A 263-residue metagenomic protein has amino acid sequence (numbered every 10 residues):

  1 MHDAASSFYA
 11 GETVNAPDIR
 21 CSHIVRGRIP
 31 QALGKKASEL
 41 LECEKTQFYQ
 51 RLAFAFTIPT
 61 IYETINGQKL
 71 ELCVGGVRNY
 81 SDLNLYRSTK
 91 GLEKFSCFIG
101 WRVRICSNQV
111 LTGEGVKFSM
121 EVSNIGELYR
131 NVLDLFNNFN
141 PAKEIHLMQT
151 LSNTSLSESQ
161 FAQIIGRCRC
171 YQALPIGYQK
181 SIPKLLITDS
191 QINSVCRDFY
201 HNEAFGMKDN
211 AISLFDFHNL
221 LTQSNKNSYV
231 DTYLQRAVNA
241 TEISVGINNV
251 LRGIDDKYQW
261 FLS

Functional and structural regions predicted by a protein language model:
M1-N15: Amphipathic alpha-helical segments
H2, G34-E39: Acidic, serine/threonine- and proline-rich intrinsically disordered low-complexity regions
A16-S22: A surface/secretory-pathway sequence property marking extracellular, secreted, or lumenal proteins enriched
H23-I29: Long, solvent-exposed N-terminal ectodomains/accessory regions that are displayed to the extracellular/lumenal milieu
I29-P30, C73: Short linear motifs at secondary-structure transitions and domain/linker junctions
A37-S263: Intrinsically disordered, low-complexity regions enriched in serine/threonine
